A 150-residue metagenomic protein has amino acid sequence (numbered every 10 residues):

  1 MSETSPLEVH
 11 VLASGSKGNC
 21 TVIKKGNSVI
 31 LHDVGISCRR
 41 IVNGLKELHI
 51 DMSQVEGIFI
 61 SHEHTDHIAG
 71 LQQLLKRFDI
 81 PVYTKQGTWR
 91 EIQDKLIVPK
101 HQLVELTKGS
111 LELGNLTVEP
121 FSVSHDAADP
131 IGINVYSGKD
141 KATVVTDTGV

Functional and structural regions predicted by a protein language model:
M1-L48, I131-T146: Conserved beta-strand hairpin/beta-sheet module of binuclear metal-dependent hydrolase folds, prominently
E3-P6, G15-N19, I23-K24, S28-V29 (+5 more regions): Localized chelating/binding microdomains that coordinate divalent metal ions or stabilize phosphate-bearing
H10, S53-E56, H101, E119: A short, local hydrophobic-aromatic micro-motif
H10-T21, H62-L71, I92-Q93, V118-P120: Structured catalytic core of nucleotide-sugar glycosyltransferases
A13-S14, V34-I36, E63, G87 (+2 more regions): Active-site metal-binding loops of divalent metal-dependent hydrolases
I23, D33, H62, V82 (+4 more regions): Divalent metal-coordination and catalytic microenvironments
C38-K85: Active-site metal-binding motif and surrounding structural segment of the metallo-beta-lactamase
K85-D140: Metallo-beta-lactamase
